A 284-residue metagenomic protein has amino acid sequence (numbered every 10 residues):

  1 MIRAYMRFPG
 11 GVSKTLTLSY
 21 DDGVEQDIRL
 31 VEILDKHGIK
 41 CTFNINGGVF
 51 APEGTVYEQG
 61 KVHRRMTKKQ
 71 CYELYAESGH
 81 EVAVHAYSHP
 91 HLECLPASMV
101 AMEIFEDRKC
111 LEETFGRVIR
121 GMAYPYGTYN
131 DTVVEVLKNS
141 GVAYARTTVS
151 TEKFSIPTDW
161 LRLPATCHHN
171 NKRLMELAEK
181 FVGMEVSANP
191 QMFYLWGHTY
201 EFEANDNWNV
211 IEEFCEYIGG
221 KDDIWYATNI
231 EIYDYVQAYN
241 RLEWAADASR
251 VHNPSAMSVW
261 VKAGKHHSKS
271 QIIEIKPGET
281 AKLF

Functional and structural regions predicted by a protein language model:
M1-F8, E112, Y144-K153, E179 (+2 more regions): C-terminal domain-boundary segment and adjacent tail
M1-Q26: Boundary/entry segment of secreted carbohydrate-active catalytic domains
Y5, R29-I33, T132-V136, V210-F214: A short acidic, amphipathic alpha-helical/loop segment
T17-L18, E81, I224: Hydrophobic "anchor" residues on beta-strands that sit immediately upstream of conserved functional sites
Y20-G23, A86, T199, N229: Active-site metal-binding loops of divalent metal-dependent hydrolases
V24, H168-M184: A Trp-anchored, charged/polar loop motif used as the substrate-binding/catalytic surface of acyl/ester-handling
D35-A143, S150-C167, P190-T199: Metal-dependent polysaccharide deacetylase catalytic core of the NodB/CE4 family, i.e., the active-site-bearing domain
A97-M102, K172-M175, N205-W208: Non-membrane alpha-helical structural segments and their capping/turn regions in soluble enzymes
